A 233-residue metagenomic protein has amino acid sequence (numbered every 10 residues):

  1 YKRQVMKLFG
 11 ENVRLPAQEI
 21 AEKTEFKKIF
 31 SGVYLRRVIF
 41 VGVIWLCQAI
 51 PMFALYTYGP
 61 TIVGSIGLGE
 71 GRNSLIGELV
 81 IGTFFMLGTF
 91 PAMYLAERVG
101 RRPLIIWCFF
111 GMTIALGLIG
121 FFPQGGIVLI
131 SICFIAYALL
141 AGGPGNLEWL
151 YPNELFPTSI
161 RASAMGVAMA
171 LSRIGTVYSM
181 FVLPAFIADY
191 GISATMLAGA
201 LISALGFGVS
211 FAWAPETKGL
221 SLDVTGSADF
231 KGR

Functional and structural regions predicted by a protein language model:
K2-V38, A54, I62-I66, L220-R233: Intracellular cytosolic loops and amphipathic helices of Major Facilitator Superfamily
F30-F90: Extracytoplasmic gate region of multi-pass secondary transporters
V63-G64, L95-A96, L183-G191: Interfacial helix-cap and linker-helix signal at transmembrane-aqueous boundaries of multi-pass secondary transporters
G71, T158-A168: Loop-to-transmembrane helix entry/capping segments in MFS-fold secondary transporters and related SLC/MFSD carriers
T89-R101: Helix-to-loop junctions at the C-terminal end of transmembrane segments in multipass secondary transporters
G111-Q124: C-terminal ends and interior cores of transmembrane alpha-helices in multi-pass membrane transporters/permeases
G143-F156: Intracellular juxtamembrane helix-capping segments at the cytosolic ends of symmetry-related transmembrane helices
I202-G232: Multi-pass alpha-helical transporter architecture, strongest for 12-TM Major Facilitator/SLC carriers used
